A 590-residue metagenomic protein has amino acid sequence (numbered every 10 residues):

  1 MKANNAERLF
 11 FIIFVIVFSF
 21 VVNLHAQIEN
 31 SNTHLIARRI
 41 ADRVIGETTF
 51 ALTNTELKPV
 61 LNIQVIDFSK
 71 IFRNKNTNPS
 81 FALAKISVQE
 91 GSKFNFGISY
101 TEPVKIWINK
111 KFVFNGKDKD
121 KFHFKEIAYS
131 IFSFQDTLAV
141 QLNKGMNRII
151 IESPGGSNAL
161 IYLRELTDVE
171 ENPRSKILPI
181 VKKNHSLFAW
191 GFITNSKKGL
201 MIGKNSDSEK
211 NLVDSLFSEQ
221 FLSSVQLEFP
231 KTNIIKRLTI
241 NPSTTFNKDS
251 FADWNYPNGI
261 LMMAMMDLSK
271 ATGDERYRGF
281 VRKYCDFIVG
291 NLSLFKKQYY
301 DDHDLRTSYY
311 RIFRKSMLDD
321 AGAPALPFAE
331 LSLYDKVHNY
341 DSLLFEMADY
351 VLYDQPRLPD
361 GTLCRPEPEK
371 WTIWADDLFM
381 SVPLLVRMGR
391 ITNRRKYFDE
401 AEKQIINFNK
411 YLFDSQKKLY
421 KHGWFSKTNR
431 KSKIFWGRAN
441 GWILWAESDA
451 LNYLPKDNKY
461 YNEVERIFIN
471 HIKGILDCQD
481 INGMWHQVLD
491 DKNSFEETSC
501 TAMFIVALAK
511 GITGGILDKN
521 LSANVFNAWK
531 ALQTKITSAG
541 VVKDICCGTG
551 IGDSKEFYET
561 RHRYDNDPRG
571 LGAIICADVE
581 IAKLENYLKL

Functional and structural regions predicted by a protein language model:
M1-I28: Bacterial Sec-dependent N-terminal signal peptides
V15, L216-I240, D249-N255, R278 (+6 more regions): CBM-like carbohydrate-recognition segments
V21-F72, R148-S218: Accessory carbohydrate-binding/adhesion or oligomerization-edge regions at the termini of glycan-active proteins
N74-S87, D136-L138: Short beta-strands within extracellular/lumenal beta-sheet-rich domains
V88, S92-W107, I149: Aromatic-lined ligand-binding clefts that engage carbohydrates, nucleic acids, or primary amines
I108-E165: Beta-strand-rich ligand-recognition modules
G259-E275, A323-V337, M380-R394, W442-Y460 (+2 more regions): Well-ordered alpha-helical scaffold segments within catalytic/enzyme domains
Y340-D376: Asp-box/WD-like beta-propeller blade repeats and closely related beta-sheet repeat scaffolds
